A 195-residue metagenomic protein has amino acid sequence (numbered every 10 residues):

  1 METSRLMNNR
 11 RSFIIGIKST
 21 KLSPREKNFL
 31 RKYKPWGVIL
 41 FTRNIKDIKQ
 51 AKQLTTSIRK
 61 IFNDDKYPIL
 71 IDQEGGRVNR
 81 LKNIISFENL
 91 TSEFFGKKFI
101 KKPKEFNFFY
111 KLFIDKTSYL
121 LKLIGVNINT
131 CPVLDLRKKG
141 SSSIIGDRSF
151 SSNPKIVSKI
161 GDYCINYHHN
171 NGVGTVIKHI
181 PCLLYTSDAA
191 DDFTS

Functional and structural regions predicted by a protein language model:
E2-L22: Boundary/entry segment of secreted carbohydrate-active catalytic domains
N9-R11, D65-Y67, V126-N127, N171-V173: Short, well-ordered coil/turn segments that N-cap beta-strands
T20-L30, F113-T117: Short, acidic/polar
K34-I156, L184-S187: Enzymes and membrane/adaptor proteins characterized by extended Gly/Ser/Thr/Asp/Glu-rich, aromatic-dotted
I61-F62, I156-N171: Alpha-helix-loop-beta-strand connector modules within alpha/beta enzyme cores
L70-I71, V176, I180: Generic enzyme active-site microenvironment
L121, C164, K178, C182: Conserved hydrophobic/aromatic pocket- or pore-lining residues that grip, position, or stack substrates in active sites
Y185-S195: Single conserved hydrophobic/aromatic residue that forms the stacking wall/gate of nucleotide- or nucleobase-binding
